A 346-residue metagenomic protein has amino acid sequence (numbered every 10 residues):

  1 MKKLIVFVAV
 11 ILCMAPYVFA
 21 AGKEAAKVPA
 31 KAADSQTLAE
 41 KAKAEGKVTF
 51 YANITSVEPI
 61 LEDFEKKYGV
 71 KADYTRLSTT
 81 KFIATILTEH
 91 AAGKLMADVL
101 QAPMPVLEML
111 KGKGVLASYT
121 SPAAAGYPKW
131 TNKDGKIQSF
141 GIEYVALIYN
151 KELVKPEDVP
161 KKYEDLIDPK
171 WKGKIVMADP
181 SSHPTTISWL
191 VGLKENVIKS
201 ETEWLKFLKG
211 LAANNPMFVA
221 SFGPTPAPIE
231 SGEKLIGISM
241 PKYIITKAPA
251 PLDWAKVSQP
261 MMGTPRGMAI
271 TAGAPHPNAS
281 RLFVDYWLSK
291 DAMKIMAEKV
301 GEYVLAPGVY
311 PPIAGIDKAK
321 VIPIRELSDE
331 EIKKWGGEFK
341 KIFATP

Functional and structural regions predicted by a protein language model:
M1-E45, T345-P346: Short, low-complexity disordered leader/linker segments with a strong preference for bacterial N-terminal type II
A32-K43, K47-K71, L147: Short, polar/charged alpha-helical segment
Y51-E62, D73-E233: Extracytoplasmic ligand-binding site segments that recognize negatively charged/polar headgroups
L87, L107, E164-I167, K194 (+9 more regions): Non-transmembrane alpha-helical segments in soluble domains of secreted/periplasmic/extracellular proteins
M104-M109, E230-D253: A ligand-binding cleft/hinge motif common to bilobed small-molecule-binding domains
A146-L153, L190-K194, T264-A279, W287 (+1 more regions): A bilobed periplasmic-binding-protein/Venus flytrap-type ligand-binding module shared by bacterial periplasmic
G173-S181, W287-Y310: Periplasmic-binding protein-like
A292, P311-P346: Extracellular/periplasmic bilobal clamshell ligand-binding domains
